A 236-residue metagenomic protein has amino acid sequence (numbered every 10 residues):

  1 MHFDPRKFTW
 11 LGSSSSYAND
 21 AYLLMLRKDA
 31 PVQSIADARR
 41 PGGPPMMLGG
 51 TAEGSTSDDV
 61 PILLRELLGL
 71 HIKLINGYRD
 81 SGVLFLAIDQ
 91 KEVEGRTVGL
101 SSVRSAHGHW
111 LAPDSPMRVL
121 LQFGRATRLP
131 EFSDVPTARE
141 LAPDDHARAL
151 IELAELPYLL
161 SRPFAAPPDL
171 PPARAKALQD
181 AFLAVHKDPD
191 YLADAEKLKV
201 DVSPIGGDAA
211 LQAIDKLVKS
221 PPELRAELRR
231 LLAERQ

Functional and structural regions predicted by a protein language model:
M1-S161, A226-R235: Conserved hydrophobic/amphipathic secondary-structure segments that form or flank ligand- or partner-binding grooves
L26, S133, A166, H186-K187: A conserved hydrophobic position in a structured secondary element of the catalytic/binding core that shapes
D29, P168-D169: Conserved donor-binding loops in enzymes that form glycosidic bonds
E53, D169-L170: Structured loop/turn residues at secondary-structure junctions
S115, L141, A149, L170-Q236: An extracytoplasmic/periplasmic, membrane-proximal ligand-sensing/linker region
S161-P167: A short beta-strand structural signal in non-transmembrane regions
